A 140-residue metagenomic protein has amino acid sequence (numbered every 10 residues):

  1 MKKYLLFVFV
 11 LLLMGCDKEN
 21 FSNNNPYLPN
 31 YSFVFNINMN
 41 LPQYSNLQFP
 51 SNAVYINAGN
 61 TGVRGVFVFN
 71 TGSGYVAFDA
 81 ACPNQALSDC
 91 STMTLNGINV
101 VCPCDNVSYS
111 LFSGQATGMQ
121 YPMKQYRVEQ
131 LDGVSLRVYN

Functional and structural regions predicted by a protein language model:
M1-Y4: Positively charged n-region of N-terminal signal peptides that target proteins for export
L12-G15: C-terminal motif of bacterial Sec signal peptides marking the signal peptidase cleavage site
E19-G97, S108-L111, K124-N140: N-terminal pre-ligand scaffold of iron-sulfur
V101-C102: Short beta-strand-alpha-helix junction that forms the catalytic/metal-binding core of metal-dependent nuclease domains
D105: The conserved beta1-alpha1 loop
T117-M119: Polybasic, low-complexity RNA-engagement segments
